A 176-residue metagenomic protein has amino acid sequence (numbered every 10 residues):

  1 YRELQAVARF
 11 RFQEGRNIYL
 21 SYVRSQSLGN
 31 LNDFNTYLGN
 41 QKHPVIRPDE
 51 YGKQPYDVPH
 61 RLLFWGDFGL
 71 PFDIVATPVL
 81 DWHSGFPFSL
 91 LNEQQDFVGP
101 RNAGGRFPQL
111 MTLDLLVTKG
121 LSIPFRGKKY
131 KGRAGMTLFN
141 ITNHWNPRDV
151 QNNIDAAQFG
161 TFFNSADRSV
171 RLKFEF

Functional and structural regions predicted by a protein language model:
Y1-P87: Gram-negative outer-membrane beta-barrel transporters
Y37-P48, N92-P100, V150-D155: Flexible, solvent-exposed coil segments and beta strand-coil junctions, predominantly the extracellular/periplasmic
R47-K53, P100-G104, A157-F162: Extracellular loop and loop/strand-boundary signature of outer-membrane beta-barrel proteins
G52-P59, G105-L110, N164-A166: Short sequence motifs at beta-strands and strand-loop junctions characteristic of Gram-negative outer-membrane
F72-D96, P108-T112, T118-F176: C-terminal beta-signal and adjacent terminal beta-strands/loops of Gram-negative outer-membrane beta-barrel proteins
